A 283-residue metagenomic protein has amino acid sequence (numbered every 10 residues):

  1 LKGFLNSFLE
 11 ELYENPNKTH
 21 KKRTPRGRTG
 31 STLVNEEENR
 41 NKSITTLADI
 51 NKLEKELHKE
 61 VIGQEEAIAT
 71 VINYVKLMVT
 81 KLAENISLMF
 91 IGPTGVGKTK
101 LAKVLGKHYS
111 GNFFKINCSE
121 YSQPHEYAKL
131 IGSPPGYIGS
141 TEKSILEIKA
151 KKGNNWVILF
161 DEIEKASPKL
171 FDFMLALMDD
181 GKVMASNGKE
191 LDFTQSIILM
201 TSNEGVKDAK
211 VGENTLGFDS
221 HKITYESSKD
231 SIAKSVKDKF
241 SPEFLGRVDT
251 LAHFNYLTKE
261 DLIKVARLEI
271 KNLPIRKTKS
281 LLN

Functional and structural regions predicted by a protein language model:
L1-N283: AAA+ P-loop NTPase nucleotide-binding core of proteostasis motors
